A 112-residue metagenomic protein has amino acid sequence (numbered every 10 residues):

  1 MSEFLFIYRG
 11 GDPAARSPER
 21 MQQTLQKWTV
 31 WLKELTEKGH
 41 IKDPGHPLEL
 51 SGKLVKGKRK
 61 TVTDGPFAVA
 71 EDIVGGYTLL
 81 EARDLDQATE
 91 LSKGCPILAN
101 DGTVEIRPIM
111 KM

Functional and structural regions predicted by a protein language model:
M1-M112: Conserved, structured core segments of small domains
